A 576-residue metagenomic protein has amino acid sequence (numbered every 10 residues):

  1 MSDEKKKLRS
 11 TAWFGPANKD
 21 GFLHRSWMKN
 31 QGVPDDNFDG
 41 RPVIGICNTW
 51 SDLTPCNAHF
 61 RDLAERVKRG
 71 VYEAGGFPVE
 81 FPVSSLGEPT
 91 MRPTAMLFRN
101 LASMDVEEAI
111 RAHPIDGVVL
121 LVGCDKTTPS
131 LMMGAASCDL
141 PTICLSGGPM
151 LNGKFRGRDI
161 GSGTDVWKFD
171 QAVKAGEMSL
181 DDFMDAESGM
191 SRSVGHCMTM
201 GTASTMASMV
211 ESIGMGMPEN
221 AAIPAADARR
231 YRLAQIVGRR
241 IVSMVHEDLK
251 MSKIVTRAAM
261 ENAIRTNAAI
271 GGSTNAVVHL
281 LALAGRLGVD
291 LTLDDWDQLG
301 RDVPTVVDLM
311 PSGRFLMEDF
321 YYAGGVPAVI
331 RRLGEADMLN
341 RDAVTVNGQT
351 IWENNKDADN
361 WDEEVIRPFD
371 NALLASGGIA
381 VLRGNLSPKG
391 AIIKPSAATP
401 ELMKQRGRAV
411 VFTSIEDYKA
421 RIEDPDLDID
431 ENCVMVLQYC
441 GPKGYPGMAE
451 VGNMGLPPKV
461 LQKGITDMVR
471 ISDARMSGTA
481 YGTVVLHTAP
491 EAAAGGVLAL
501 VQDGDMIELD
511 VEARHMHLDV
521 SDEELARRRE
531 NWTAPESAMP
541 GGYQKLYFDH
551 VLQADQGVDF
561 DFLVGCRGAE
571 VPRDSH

Functional and structural regions predicted by a protein language model:
S2-D52, C56-A58, L63-S84, P89 (+5 more regions): Catalytic or ion-coupling anion/metal-binding cores of large enzyme and transporter domains
L101-H113: Short, well-structured alpha-helical segments in soluble
I110-L131, T142-S146: A short, small-residue-rich loop immediately preceding and capping a beta-strand
